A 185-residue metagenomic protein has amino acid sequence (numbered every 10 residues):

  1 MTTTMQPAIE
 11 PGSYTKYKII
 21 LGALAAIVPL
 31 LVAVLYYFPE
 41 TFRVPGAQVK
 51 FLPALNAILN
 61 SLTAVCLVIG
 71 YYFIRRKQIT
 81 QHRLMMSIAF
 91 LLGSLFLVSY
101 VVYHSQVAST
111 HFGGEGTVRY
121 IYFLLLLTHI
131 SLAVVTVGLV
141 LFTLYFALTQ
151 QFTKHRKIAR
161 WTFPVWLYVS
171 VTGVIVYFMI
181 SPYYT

Functional and structural regions predicted by a protein language model:
T2-T185: Alpha-helical membrane insertion/targeting regions
